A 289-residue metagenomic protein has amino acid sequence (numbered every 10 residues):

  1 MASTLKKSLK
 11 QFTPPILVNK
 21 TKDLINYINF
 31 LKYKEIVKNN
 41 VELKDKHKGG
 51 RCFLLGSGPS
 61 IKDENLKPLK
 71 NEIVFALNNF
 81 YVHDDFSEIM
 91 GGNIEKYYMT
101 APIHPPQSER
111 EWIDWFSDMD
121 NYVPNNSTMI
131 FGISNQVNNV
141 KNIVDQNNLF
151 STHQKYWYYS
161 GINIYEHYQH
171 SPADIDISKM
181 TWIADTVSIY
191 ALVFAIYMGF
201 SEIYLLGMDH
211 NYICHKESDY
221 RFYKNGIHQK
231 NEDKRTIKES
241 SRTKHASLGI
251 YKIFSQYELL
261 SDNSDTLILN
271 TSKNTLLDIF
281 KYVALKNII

Functional and structural regions predicted by a protein language model:
A2-I289: Metal-ion/cofactor- or nucleotide/acyl-coenzyme-handling active-site neighborhoods
